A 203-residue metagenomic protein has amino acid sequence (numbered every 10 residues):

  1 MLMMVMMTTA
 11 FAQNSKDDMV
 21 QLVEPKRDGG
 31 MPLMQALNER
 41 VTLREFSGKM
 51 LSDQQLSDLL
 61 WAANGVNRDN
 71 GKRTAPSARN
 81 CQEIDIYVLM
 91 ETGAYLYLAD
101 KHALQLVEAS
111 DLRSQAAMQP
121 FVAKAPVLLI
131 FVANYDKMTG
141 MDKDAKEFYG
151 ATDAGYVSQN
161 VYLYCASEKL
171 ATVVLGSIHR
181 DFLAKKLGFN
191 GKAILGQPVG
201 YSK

Functional and structural regions predicted by a protein language model:
M1-N14: Bacterial Sec-dependent N-terminal signal peptides
Q13-A125: N-terminal amphipathic, basic helical "cap/leader" segment at the start of enzyme domains
P25, V132-N134, G200: Generic beta-structure capping elements
R40, L59, I86, V127-F131 (+2 more regions): Small-aliphatic-rich amphipathic alpha-helix that forms the alpha element of a beta-alpha
T92, N134-Y135, S202-K203: Short loop segments at secondary-structure junctions
K124-P126, G191-K192: Short coil/turn connectors at secondary-structure junctions
L187-K203: A glycine-rich helix N-cap at a beta->alpha junction
